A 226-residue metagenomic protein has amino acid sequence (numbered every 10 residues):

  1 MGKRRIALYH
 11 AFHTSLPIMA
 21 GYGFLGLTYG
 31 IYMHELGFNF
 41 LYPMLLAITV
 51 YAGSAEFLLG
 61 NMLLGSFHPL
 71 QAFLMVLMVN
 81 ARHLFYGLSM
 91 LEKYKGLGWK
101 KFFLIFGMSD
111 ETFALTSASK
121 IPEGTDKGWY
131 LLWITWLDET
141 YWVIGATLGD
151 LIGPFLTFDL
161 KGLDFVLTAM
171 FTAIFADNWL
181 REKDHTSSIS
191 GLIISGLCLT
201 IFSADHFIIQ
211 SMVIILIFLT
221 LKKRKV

Functional and structural regions predicted by a protein language model:
M1-H10: Short, Lys/Arg-rich, polar N-terminal cytosolic tail immediately upstream of the first transmembrane signal-anchor
K3-R4, F73-D164: Helix-loop-helix junctions within the multi-pass membrane cores of secondary transporters/permeases
H13-I105: Pore-lining transmembrane helices
G37, S66, G96, G124 (+2 more regions): Helix-loop interface residues and adjacent transmembrane-helix termini in multi-pass membrane transporters, primarily
Y51-A55, M78-F85, M170-A176, S195-G196 (+1 more regions): Alpha-helical transmembrane segments and their membrane-interface exit regions
A55-N61, F85-M90, A176-R181, L199-I208 (+1 more regions): Juxtamembrane membrane-interface segments at transmembrane alpha-helix termini
G128-Q210, I217: Membrane-embedded alpha-helical modules
